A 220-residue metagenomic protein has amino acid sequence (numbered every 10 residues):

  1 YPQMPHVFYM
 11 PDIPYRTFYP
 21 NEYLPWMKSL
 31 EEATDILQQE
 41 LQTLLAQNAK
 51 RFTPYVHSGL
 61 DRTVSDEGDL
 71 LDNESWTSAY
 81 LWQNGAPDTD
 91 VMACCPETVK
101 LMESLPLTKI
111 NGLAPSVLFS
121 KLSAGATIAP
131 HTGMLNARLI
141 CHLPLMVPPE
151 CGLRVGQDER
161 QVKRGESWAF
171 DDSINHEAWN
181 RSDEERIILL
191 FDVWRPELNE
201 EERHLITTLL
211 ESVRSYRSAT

Functional and structural regions predicted by a protein language model:
Y1-L118, L122-T132, P148-C151, N199-T220: Fe(II)/2-oxoglutarate oxygenase catalytic core
S116, R138-C141: Short glycine-rich loop/turn motifs
I128-H131, G152-L153, F170, H176-S182: Short beta-strand His + acidic residue motifs that chelate non-heme Fe in jelly-roll/DSBH and cupin folds
L135: Glycine-rich phosphate/pyrophosphate-binding beta-alpha loops
I140-P144, A169, E184-N199: A short hydrophobic beta-strand segment most commonly corresponding to one strand of the jelly-roll/cupin
L145-R164: A short beta-strand-loop-beta hairpin characteristic of the jelly-roll/cupin
E150, N175-E177, W194-L198: Short Gly/Pro-enriched loop/turn and capping motifs at secondary-structure junctions
Q161-N175: Conserved metal-binding segment of the jelly-roll/cupin
